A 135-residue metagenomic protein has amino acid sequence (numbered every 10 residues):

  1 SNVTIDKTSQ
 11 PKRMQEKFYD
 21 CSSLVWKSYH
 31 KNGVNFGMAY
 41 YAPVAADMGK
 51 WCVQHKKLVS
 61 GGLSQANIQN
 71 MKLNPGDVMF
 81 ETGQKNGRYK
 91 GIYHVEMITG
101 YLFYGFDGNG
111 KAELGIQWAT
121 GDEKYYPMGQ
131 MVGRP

Functional and structural regions predicted by a protein language model:
S1-M38, Q84-K85, K90-G91: N-terminal capping segments
V34, A39-A42, A46, Q54-N70 (+1 more regions): Aromatic- and glycine-rich peptidoglycan recognition patches
W51: Residues that form generic nucleotide/phosphate-binding pockets
G76-D77: Structural motif
